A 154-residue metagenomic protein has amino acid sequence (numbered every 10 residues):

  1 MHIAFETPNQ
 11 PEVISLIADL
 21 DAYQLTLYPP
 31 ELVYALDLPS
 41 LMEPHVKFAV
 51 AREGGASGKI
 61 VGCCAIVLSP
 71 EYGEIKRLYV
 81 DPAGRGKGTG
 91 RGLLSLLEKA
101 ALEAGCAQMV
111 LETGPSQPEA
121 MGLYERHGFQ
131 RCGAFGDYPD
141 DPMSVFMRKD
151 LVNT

Functional and structural regions predicted by a protein language model:
M1-K76, D81-A83, L94-L96, A100 (+2 more regions): Acetyl-CoA-dependent GNAT
F5-N9, I14, A107-V110, G114-H127 (+1 more regions): C-terminal "cap" of GNAT-fold acetyltransferases
D81-A83, K87, P115: Active-site acidic-Proline motif in GNAT/NAT acetyltransferases
K87, K99, Q108-V110: Charged, amphipathic alpha-helical coiled-coil/dimerization segments
G88, G105, G128: Short glycine-rich hinge loops at helix-strand junctions in the catalytic core of two-component histidine kinases
